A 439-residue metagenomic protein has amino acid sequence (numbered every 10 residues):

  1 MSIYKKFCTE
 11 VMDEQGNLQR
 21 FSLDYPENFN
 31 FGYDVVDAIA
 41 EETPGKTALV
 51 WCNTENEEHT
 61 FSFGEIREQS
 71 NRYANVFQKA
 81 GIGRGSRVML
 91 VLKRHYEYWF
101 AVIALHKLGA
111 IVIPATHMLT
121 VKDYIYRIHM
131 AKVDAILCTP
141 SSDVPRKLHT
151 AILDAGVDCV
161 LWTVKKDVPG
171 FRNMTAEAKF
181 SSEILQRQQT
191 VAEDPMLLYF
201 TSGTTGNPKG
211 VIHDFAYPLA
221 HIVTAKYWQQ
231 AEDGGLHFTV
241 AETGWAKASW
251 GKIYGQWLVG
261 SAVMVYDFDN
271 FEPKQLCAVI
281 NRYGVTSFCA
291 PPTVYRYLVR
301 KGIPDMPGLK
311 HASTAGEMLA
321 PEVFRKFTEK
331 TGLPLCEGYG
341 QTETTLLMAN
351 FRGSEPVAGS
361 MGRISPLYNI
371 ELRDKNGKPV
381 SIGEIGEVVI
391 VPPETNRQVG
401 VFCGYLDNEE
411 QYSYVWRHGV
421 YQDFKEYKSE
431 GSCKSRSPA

Functional and structural regions predicted by a protein language model:
G45, L49-I103, T120-I125, T175 (+1 more regions): Conserved AMP-binding/adenylate-forming core of the ANL superfamily
G45-T47, T163-G170, A178-F200, N207 (+1 more regions): Conserved pre-ATP/AMP-binding loop-to-beta segment of ANL
H59-G64, Q188-Q189, M196-A220: Conserved AMP-binding A3 loop
R67-R72, K179, A192, V211-E232 (+3 more regions): Conserved structural elements of the adenylate-forming
I103, K107-A176, G284: Structural core segment of the AMP-binding/adenylate-forming
L219-T239, T243-T286, K301: Conserved AMP-binding/adenylation subdomain of ANL enzymes
L258, V285-C289, V299-V357, N369 (+1 more regions): Gly/Ser/Thr-rich phosphate-binding loop
I390-A439: Conserved ATP-binding/catalytic segment of the ANL
